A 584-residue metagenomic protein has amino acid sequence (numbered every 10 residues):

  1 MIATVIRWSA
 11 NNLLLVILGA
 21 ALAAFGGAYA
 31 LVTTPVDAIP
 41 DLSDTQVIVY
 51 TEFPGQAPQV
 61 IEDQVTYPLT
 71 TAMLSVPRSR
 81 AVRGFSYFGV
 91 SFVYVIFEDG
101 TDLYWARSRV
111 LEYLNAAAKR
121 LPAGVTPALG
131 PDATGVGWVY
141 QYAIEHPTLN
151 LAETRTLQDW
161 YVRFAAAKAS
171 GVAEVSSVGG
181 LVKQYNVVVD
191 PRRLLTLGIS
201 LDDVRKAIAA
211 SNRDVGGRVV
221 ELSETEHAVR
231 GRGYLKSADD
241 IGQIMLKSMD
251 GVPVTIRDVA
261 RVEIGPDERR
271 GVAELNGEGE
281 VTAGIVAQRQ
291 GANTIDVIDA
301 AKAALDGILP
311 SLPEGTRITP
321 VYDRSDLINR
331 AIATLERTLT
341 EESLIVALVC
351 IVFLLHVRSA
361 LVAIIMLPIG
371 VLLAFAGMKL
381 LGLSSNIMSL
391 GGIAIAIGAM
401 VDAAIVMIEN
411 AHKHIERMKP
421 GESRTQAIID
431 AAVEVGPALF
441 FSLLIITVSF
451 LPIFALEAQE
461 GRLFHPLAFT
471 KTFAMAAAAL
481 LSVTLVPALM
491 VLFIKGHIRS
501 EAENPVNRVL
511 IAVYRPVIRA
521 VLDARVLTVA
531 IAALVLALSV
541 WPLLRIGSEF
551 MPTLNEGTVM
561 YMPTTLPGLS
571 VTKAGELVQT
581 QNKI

Functional and structural regions predicted by a protein language model:
M1-L344, V352-F353, S385, R462: Membrane-proximal extracytoplasmic
M1-V36, V435, A502-P552, Q579: Signature of alpha-helical transmembrane segments and their immediate interfacial
S9, V49, M73, V110 (+20 more regions): Residue-level signature of catalytic and energy-coupling elements of molecular machines, predominantly ATP/GTP-dependent
S9-V16, P68, T294, I328 (+6 more regions): Loop-to-transmembrane-helix entry motif
L15-V16, A20, D214, R337-C350 (+9 more regions): Hydrophobic alpha-helical transmembrane segments in multi-pass membrane proteins
G26-V32, R317, L344-K413, A455 (+1 more regions): Hydrophobic transmembrane alpha-helices and their membrane-interface caps in long multi-pass transport proteins
V321, I328, I332, I408 (+2 more regions): Helix-loop junctions and hydrophobic alpha-helical segments within the transmembrane domains of large membrane
L348-F353, V371-M388, F440-L492, W541-L544: Hydrophobic, glycine/alanine-rich multi-pass transmembrane helices and their short helix-loop junctions in large
